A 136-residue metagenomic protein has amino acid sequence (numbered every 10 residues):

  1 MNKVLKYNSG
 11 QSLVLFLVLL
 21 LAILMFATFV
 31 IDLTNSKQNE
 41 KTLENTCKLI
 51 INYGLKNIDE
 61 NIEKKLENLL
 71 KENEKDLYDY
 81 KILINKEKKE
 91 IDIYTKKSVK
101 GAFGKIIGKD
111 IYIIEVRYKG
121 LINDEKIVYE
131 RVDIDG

Functional and structural regions predicted by a protein language model:
N2-L66: Alpha-helical assembly-interface signal, strongest on the long, hydrophobic N-terminal helix that forms
N57-G136: Short, conserved structural patches
